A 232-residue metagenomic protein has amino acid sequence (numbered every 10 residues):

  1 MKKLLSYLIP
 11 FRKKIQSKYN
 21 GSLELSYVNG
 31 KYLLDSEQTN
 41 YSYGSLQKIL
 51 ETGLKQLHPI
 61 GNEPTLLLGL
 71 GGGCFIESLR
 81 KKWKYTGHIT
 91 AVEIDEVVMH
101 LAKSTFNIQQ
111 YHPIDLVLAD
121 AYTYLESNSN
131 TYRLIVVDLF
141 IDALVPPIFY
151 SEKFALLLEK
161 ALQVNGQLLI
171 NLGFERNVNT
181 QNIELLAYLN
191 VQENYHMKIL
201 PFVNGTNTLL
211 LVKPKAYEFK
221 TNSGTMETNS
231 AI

Functional and structural regions predicted by a protein language model:
M1-K31: N-terminal auxiliary segments of SAM/dcSAM-dependent transferases
F11-S17, K31-L57: Class I SAM-dependent methyltransferase Rossmann-like catalytic core, especially the SAM/SAH-binding loop
E24, L33-D35, L66: Short, conserved beta-strand segments within well-ordered enzyme catalytic domains that often line or immediately flank
Y27, S36-Q38, P201: Pocket-edge structural micro-motifs
T39-Y41, F140-A143, F174-E175: A short, flexible beta-alpha/helix-coil linker loop
E51, K55-Q167, V203-T206: The AdoMet/dcAdoMet-binding core of the Class I SAM-like
P146-E218: C-terminal substrate-binding/active-site "lid" region of AdoMet-derived donor-dependent transferases
A216-I232: Flexible, glycine-/basic-rich loop-and-beta segments that form/coincide with the SAM-dependent methyltransferase
